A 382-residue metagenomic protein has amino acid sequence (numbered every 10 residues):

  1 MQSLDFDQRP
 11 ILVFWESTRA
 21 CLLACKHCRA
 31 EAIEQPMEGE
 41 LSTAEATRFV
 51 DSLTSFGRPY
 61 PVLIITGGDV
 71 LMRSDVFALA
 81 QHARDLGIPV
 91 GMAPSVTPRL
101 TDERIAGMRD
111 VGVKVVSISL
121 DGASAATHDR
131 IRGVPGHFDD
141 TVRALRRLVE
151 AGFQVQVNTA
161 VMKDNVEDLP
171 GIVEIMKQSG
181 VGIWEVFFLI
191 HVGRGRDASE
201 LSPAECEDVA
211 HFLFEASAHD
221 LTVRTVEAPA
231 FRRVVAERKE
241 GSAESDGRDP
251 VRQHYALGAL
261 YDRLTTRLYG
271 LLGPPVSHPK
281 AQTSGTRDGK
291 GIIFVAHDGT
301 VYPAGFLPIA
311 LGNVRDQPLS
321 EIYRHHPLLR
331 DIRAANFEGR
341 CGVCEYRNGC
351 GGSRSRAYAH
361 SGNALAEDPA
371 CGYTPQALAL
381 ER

Functional and structural regions predicted by a protein language model:
M1-V115: Conserved alpha-helical substructure of the radical SAM core
A24, R58-P59, G112, G180-I183 (+2 more regions): Short loop/turn motifs at secondary-structure junctions
P36-M37, P89, R109-V111, S119-D121 (+1 more regions): Radical SAM enzyme [4Fe-4S]-AdoMet core and its adjacent flexible, acidic and glycine-rich loops/tails across
T43, R73, R99-D102, A125 (+2 more regions): Structural motif corresponding to alpha-helix initiation and N-cap regions
I64, S117, E185, R224-E227 (+2 more regions): Residues embedded in well-ordered beta-strands within globular domains across many folds
V276, T283, T300-V301, G305-R382: Flexible mid-to-C-terminal extensions adjoining Fe-S/redox cofactors in radical SAM and related proteins
T286-K290: Short, small/polar residue-rich loop motifs at catalytic or cofactor-binding pockets
V295-A296: Short, acidic, Ser/Thr-enriched surface-loop or helix-capping motifs
